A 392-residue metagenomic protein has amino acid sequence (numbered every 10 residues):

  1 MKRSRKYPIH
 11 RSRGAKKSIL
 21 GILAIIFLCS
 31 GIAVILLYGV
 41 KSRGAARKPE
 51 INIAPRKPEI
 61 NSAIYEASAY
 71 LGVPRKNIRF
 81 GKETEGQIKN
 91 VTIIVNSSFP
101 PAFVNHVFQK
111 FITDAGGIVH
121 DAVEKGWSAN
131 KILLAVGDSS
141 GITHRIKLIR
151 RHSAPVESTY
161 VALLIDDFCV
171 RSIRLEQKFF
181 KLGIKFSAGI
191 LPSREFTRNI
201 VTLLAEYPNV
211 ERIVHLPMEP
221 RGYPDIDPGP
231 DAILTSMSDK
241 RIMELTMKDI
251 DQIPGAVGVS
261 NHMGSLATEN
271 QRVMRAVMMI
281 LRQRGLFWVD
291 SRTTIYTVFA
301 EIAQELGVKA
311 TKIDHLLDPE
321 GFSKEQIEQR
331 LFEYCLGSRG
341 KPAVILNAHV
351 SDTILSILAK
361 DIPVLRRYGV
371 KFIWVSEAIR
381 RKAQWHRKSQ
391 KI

Functional and structural regions predicted by a protein language model:
K2-S158, E328-C335, G369, I379: Terminal interaction modules at protein C-ends
P49-A54, V91-F99, L164, F168 (+7 more regions): Second-shell loop/turn segments in exported
Y65-Y70, G81, E176, P192 (+3 more regions): Extracytoplasmic beta-rich ectodomain segments of secreted or membrane-anchored proteins
K147-D227: Active-site beta->alpha N-cap acidic-glycine motif
F186-I190, V210-H215, K309-D314, Y368-I373: Short hydrophobic/aromatic-enriched beta-strand-loop microsegments
E206-G255: Substrate-binding cleft of extracellular glycoside hydrolase catalytic domains
S236-L331, G337-R339, V344, H349-V370: Catalytic domains of cell-wall/extracellular-matrix polysaccharide-remodeling enzymes, centered on de-N-acetylation
V370-I392: C-terminal accessory extensions appended to soluble enzyme cores
